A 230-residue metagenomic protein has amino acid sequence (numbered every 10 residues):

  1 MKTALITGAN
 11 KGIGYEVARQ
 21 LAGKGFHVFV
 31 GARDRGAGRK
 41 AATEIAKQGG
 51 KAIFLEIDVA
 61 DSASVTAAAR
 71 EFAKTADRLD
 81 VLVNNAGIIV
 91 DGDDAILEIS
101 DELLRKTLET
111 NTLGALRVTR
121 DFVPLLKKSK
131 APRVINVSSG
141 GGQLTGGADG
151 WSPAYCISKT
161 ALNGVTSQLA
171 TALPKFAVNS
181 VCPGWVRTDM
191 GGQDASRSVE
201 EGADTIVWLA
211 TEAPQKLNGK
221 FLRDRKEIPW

Functional and structural regions predicted by a protein language model:
M1-F29: Canonical Rossmann dinucleotide-binding motif of NAD(H)/NADP(H)-dependent dehydrogenases/reductases, specifically
K24-K40: Conserved glycine-rich Rossmann-like NAD(P)H-binding loop of the short-chain dehydrogenase/reductase
R35, E56-R70: The beta1-alpha1 cofactor-binding region of Rossmann-like NAD(H)/NADP(H)-dependent oxidoreductases
G49-K51, E71-L82, V90-G92: A glycine-rich helix->loop->beta "capping" turn within Rossmann-like NAD(P)(H)-dependent oxidoreductase domains
V83, V118-F122, L126, V165-T166 (+1 more regions): Hydrophobic positions on the long internal alpha-helix of Rossmann-like NAD(P)-dependent oxidoreductase domains
I88-L108, L116, K127-P174: Catalytic loop of short-chain dehydrogenase/reductase
T160, P174-F176, S180-V186, G192-W230: C-terminal helical subdomain
